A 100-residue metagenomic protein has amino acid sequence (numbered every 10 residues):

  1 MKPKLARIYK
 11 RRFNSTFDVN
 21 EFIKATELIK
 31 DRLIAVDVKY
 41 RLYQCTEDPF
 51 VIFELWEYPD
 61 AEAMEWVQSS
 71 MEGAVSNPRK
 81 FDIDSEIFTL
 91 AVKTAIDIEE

Functional and structural regions predicted by a protein language model:
M1-K2, V36-F53, G73-E100: Glycine-rich beta-strand-turn "strand-cap" elements at beta-sheet edges
L5-R12, R41-E72: Short, well-ordered beta-strand segments in beta-rich or mixed alpha/beta enzyme and ligand-binding folds
R7, V19, M64, I96-I98: A generic structural micro-environment signature that highlights single residues at secondary-structure boundaries
N14-T16, A61, A95: Generic structural motif
S15-R41, E72-S76: Short amphipathic alpha-helical segments
